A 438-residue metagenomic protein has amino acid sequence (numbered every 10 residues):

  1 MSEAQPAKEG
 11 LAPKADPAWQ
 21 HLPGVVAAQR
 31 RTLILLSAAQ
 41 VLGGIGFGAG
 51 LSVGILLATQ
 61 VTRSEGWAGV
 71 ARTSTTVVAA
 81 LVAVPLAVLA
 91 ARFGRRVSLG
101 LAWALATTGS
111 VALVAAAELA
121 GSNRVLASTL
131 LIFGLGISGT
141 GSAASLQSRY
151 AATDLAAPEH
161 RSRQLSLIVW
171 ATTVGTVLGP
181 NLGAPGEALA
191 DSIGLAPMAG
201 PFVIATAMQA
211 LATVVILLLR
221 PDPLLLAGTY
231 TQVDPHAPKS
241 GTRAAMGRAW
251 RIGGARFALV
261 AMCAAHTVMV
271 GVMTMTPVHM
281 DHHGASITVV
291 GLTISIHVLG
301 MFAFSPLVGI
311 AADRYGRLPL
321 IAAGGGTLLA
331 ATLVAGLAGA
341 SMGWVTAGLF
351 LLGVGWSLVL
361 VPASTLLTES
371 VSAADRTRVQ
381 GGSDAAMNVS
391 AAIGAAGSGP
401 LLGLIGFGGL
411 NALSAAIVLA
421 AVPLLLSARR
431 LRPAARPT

Functional and structural regions predicted by a protein language model:
E3, E9-R30, P221-L259: Juxtamembrane intracellular "pre-TM" segments in multi-pass secondary transporters
V41, R124-A143, W344-L358: Hydrophobic core of transmembrane alpha-helices in multi-pass small-molecule transporters, especially MFS/SLC-type
G54, A143-A157, L358-V371: Intracellular juxtamembrane helix-capping segments at the cytosolic ends of symmetry-related transmembrane helices
V82-R95, A303-R317, L402: Helix-to-loop junctions at the C-terminal end of transmembrane segments in multipass secondary transporters
A104-R124, T327-A340: C-terminal ends and interior cores of transmembrane alpha-helices in multi-pass membrane transporters/permeases
V125, P158, L167-L218: Helix-loop-helix hairpin linking two adjacent transmembrane segments in secondary transporters
G134-A171: Cytoplasmic helix-loop-helix junction between adjacent transmembrane helices in 12-TM secondary transporters
G183-A184, T206-Q232, L424-R429: C-terminal membrane-cytosol helix-exit motif in multi-pass small-molecule transporters
